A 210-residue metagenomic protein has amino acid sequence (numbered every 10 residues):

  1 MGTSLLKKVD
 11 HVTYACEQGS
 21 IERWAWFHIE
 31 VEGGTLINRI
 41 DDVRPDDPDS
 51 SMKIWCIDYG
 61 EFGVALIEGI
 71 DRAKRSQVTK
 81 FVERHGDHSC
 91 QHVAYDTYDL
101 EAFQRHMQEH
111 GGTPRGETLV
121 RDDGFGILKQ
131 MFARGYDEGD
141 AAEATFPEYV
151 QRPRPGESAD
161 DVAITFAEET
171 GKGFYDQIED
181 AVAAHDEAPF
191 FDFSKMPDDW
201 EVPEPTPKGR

Functional and structural regions predicted by a protein language model:
M1-N38, P48-R210: Glyoxalase I/VOC metalloenzyme domain signal
D41-D42: Short glycine/proline-centered loop/turn elements that form peptide/ligand docking sites
P45: Short, charge-patterned binding micro-sites
